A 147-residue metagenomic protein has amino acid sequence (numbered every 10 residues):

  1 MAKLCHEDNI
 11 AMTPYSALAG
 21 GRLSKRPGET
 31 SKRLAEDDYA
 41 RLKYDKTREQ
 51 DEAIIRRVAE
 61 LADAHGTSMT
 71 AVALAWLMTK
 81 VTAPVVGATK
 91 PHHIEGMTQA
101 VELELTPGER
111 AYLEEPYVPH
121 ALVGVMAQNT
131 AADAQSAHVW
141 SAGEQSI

Functional and structural regions predicted by a protein language model:
M1-R33, S68: Aromatic-lined glycan-binding groove of carbohydrate-active enzymes
E7, A35-A64, T79, E95-I147: Terminal-tail/helix-coil boundary detector
G20, K80, H92: Surface-exposed, flexible loop/turn segments at secondary-structure boundaries
L23-K25, V81, G96: Short Asp/Glu-rich motifs
P27-G28, Q50, V86: A generic short alpha-helical patch detector that favors 3-5-residue windows in or near N-terminal regions
V72: Glycine/threonine-rich phosphate-binding loop and adjacent beta-strand/alpha-helix elements that clamp
A75-W76: Hydrophobic, secondary-structure "cap" segments at the distal end of domains
A83-H93: Glycine-rich phosphate-binding active-site loops on the catalytic face of alpha/beta enzymes
